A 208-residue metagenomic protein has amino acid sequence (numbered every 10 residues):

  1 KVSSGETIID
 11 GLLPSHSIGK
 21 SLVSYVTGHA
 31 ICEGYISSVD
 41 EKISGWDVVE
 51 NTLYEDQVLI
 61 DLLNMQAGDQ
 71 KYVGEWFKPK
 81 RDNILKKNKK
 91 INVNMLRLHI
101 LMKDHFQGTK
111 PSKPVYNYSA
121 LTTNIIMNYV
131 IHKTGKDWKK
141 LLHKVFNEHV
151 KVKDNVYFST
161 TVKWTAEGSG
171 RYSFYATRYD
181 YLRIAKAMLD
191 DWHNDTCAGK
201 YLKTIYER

Functional and structural regions predicted by a protein language model:
K1, G135-K136, L189-R208: Catalytic loop of the DD-peptidase/beta-lactamase superfamily, centered on the K-T-G motif and neighboring
K1-I8: A short, well-structured edge-of-sheet supersecondary motif
P14-S38, L62, I126-V130, I184-A187: Active-site SXXK
I18-S24, D56, Y118-N124, R178-L182: Short alpha-helical patches at coil-to-helix transitions and adjacent helical residues in well-structured domains
E33-Q70, D104-G108, T134-Y172, A176 (+1 more regions): Active-site helix/loop module of the DD-peptidase/beta-lactamase fold, centered on the serine-lysine SxxK catalytic
K78-Q107: Amphipathic alpha-helical interface segments
K103-T123: Acidic/His-rich structured neighborhood in mature extracellular/periplasmic domains
T122-Y129, Y172-N194: Active-site-proximal alpha-helical segments within enzyme catalytic domains
